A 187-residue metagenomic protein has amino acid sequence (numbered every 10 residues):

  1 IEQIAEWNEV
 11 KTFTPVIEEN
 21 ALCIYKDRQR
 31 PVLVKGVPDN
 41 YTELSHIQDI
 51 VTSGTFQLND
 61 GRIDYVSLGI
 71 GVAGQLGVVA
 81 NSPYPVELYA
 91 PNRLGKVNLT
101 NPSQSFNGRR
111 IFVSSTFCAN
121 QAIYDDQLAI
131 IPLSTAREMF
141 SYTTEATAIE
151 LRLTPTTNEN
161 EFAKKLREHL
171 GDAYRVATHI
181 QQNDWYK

Functional and structural regions predicted by a protein language model:
I1-L33, E43, D49-R62: Hydrophobic, regular-secondary-structure patches
A5-K11, L76, T144, Y174: Structural motif
W7, N40, I50, V79 (+1 more regions): Conserved, well-folded catalytic cores of nucleic-acid-processing and energy-transducing macromolecular machines
I17, V32-V37, T52-L133: Hydrophobic secondary-structure segments that place a key small or acidic residue at a functional site
L44-S45, Q75-L76, M139: Residues that scaffold the ATP/ADP-binding catalytic core of kinase and kinase-like folds
A90-K96, T100-K187: Mechanotransmission and gating elements of multispan inner-membrane complexes involved in transport and envelope
